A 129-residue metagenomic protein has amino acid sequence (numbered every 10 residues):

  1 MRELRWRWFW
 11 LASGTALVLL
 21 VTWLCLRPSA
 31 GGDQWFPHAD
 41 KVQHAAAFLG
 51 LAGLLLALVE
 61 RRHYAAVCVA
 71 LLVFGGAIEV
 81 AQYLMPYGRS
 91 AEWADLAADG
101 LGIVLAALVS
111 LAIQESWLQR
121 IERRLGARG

Functional and structural regions predicted by a protein language model:
M1-A94, G100, V104-G129: Bulky hydrophobic segments
